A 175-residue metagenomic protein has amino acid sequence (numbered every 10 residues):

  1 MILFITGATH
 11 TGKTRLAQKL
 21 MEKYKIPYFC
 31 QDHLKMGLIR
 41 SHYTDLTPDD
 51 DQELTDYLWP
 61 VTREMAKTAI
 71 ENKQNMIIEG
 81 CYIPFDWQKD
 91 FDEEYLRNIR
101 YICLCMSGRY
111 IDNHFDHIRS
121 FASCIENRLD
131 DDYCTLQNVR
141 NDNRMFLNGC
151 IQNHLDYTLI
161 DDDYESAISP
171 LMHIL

Functional and structural regions predicted by a protein language model:
I5: Hydrophobic anchor at the beta1->P-loop junction of P-loop NTPases
T9: The conserved Walker
G12: Conserved glycine(s) of the Walker
R15: Conserved Walker
Q18-V61: Conserved substrate/cofactor phosphate-moiety recognition/catalytic segment in nucleotide-dependent phosphotransferases
E53-M106: Glycine-rich phosphate-binding loop used to anchor ATP phosphates in small-molecule kinases, encompassing both
I99-N143: A glycine- and Lys/Arg-enriched "phosphate-lid" helix/loop adjacent to the NTP-binding pocket of small-molecule kinases
R144-L175: NTP-dependent small-molecule kinase module
